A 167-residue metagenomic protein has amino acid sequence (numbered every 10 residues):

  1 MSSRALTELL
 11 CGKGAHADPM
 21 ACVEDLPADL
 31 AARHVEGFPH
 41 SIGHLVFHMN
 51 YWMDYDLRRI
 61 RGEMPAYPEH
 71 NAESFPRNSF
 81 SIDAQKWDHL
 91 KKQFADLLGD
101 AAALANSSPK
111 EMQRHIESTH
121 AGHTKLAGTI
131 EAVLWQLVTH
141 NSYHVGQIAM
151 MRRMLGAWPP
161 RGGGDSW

Functional and structural regions predicted by a protein language model:
S2-L10, A84-K91: Active-site rim elements
A5-E8, D25, D96, A103: Acidic/proline-rich low-complexity IDRs
T7-H16, M20-V23, D29-P76, S118-W167: Short, contiguous alpha-helical
R77-E117, E131-T139: Acidic/histidine-rich alpha-helical segments that form the ligand environment of transition-metal centers
